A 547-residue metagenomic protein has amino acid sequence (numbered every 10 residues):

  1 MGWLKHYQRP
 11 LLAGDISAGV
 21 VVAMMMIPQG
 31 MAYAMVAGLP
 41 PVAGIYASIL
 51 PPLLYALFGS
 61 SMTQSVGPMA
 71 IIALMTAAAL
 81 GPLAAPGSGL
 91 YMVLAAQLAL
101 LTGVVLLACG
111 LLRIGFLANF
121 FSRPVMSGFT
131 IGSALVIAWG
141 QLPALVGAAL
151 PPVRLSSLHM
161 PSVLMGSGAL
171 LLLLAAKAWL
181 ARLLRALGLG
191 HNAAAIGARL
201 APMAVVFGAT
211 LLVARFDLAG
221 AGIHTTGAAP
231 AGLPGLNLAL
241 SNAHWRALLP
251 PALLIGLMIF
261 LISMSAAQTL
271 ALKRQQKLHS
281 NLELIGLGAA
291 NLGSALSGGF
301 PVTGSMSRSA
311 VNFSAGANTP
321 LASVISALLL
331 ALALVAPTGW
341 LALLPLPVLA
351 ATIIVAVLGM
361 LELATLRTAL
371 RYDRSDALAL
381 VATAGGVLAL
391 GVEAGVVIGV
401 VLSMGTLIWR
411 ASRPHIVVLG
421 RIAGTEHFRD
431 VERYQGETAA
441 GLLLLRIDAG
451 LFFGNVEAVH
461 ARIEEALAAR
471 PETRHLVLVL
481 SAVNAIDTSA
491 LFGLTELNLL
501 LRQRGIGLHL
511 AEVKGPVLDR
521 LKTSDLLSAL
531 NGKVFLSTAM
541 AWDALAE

Functional and structural regions predicted by a protein language model:
M1-E426, A439, G493, D525: Transmembrane helical cores of multi-pass ion-transport proteins
S265, T269, P516-R520, A544: Phosphate- and divalent-cation-binding pockets in alpha/beta enzyme and binding domains that engage nucleotide-derived
A289, L330, D519, T538-A539: Short secondary-structure boundary/hinge segments and terminal tails
M306-S307, K514-G515, L536: Short Gly/Ser/Thr- and Asp/Glu-enriched loop/turn motifs at secondary-structure junctions
G359-S524, S528-A529, A539: The feature marks cytosolic C-terminal regulatory regions of anion transporters and related permeases
L536-E547: A charged, well-structured terminal subsegment
